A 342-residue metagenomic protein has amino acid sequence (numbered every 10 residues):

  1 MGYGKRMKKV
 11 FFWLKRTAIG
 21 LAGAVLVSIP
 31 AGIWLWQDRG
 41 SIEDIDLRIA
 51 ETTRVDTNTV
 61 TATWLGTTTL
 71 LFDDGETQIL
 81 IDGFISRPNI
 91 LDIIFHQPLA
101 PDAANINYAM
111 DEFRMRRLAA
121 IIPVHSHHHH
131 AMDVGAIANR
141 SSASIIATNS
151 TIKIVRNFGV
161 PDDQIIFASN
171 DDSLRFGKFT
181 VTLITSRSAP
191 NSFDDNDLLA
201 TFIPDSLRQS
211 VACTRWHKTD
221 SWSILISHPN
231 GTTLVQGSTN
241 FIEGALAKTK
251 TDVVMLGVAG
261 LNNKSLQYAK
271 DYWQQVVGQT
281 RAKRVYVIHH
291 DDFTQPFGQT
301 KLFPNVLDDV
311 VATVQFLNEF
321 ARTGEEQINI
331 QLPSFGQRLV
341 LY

Functional and structural regions predicted by a protein language model:
V10-P101, A212-T214, Q337: Zn-dependent metallo-beta-lactamase
V55-V60, D74-I79, S173-T182, S227-T233: Beta-strand-turn-beta hairpins that frame and shape the catalytic cleft of phosphate-ester-processing enzymes
T77-I122, G135, D197, T201-F202 (+1 more regions): Pre-active-site segment of Zn-dependent metallo-hydrolases
I81-F84, L118-H127, I146-T148, L234-T239 (+3 more regions): Active-site neighborhood of phospho(di)ester-bond hydrolases with catalytic His/Asp-centered motifs
P88, I93, T185-I226, G244 (+1 more regions): Active-site-proximal loop/helix segment associated with metal-binding centers of metalloenzymes
Y108-S173, F179-D197: Active-site HxH/HxHxD metal-binding segment of metal-dependent hydrolases
S144, G159-S173, Q274-Y342: Binuclear metal-ion centers of metallo-dependent hydrolases, dominated by the metallo-beta-lactamase
Q209-Q279: Active-site-proximal loop/helix segments of hydrolase catalytic cores
